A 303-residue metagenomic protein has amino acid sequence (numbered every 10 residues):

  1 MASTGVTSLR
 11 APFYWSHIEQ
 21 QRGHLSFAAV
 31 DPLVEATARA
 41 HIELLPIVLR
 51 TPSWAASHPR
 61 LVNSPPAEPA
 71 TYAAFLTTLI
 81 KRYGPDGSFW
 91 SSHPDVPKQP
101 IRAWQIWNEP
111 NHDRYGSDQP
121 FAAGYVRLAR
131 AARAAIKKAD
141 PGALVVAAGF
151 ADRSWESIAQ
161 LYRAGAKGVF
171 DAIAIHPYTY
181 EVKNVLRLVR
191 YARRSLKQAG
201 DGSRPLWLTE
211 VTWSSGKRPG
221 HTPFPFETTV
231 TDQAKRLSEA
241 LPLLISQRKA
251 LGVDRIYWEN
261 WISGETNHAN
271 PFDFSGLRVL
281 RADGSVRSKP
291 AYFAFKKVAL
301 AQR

Functional and structural regions predicted by a protein language model:
M1, V30-V34, R133, V189 (+2 more regions): Short amphipathic alpha-helical segments and helix-helix/interface helices
T4-R153: Substrate-binding cleft and catalytic face of glycoside hydrolase catalytic domains, especially the flexible beta-alpha
H17-I18, V182, E265: Short glycine-rich, flexible loops that bind phosphorylated cofactors or substrates
Q21, A56-P59, Y115-S117, S157-I158 (+3 more regions): Short, solvent-exposed loop/turn and secondary-structure capping segments
L45, A55, S64, P100 (+6 more regions): Aromatic-rich peripheral "rim/lid" segments of glycoside hydrolase catalytic domains that contact and position glycan
R50-T51, T212, I262: Short glycine-enriched loops at secondary-structure junctions
A73-R102, P120-A234, S238, L251 (+1 more regions): Noncatalytic carbohydrate-binding groove/subsite architecture in carbohydrate-active enzymes
